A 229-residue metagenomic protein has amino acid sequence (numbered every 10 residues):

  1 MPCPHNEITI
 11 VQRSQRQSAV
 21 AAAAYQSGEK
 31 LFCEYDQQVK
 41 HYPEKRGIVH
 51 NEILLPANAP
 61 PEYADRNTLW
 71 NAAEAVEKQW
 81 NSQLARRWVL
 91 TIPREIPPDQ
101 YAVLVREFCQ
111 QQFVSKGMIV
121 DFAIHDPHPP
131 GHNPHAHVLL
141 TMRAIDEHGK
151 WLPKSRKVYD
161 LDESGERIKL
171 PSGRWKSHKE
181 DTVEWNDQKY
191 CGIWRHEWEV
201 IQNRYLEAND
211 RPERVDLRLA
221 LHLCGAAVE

Functional and structural regions predicted by a protein language model:
M1-E229: N-terminal nicking endonuclease/strand-transfer module with a His-rich metal-binding environment and a catalytic Tyr
